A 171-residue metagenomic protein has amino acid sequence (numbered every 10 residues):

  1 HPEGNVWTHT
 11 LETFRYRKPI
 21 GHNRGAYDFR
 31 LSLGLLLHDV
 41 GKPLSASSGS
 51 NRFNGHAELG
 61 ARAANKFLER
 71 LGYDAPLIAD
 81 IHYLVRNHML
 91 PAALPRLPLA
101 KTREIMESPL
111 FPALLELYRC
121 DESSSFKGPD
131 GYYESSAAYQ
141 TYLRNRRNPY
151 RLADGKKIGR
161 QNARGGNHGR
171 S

Functional and structural regions predicted by a protein language model:
H1-T8: Surface-exposed beta-loop-beta
H9, L36, L77, I81 (+2 more regions): General structural feature for long, well-ordered alpha-helical segments within catalytic domains of soluble enzymes
Y16-P129: Divalent metal-dependent catalytic cores for phosphoryl transfer on phosphate-bearing substrates
K66, R70, L110-S171: Charged substrate- and nucleic-acid-binding regions of tRNA-handling and nucleotidyl-transfer enzymes, centered on
